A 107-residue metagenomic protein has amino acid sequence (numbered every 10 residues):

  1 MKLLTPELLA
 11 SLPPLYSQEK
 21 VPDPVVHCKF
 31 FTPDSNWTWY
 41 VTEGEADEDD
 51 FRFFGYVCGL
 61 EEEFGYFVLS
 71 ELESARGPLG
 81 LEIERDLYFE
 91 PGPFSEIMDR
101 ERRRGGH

Functional and structural regions predicted by a protein language model:
M1-H107: Catalytic phosphate/metal-binding cores of nucleic-acid and nucleotide-processing enzymes, i.e., regions that mediate
